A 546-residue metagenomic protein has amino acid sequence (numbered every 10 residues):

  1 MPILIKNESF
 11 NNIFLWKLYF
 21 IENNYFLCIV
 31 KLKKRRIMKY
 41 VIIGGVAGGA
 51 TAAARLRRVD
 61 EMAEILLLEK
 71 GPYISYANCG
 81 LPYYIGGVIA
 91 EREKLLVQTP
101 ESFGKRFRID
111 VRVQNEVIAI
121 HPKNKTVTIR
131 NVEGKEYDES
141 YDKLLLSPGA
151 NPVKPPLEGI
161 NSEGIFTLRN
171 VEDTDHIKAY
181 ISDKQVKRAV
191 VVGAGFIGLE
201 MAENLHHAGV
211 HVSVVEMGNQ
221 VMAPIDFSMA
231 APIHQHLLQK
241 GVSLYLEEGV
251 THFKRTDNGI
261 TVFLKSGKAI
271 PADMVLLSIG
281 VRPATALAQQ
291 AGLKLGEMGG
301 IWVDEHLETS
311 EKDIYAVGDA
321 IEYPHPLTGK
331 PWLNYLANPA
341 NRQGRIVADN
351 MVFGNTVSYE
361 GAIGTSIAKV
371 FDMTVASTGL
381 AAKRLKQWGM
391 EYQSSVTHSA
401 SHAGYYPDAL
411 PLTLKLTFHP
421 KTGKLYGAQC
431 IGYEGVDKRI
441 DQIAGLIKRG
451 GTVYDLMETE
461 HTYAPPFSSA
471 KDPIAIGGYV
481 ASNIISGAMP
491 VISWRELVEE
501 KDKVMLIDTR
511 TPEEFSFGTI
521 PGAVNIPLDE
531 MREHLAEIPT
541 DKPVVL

Functional and structural regions predicted by a protein language model:
R36-M38, G45, R58, A320-E434 (+3 more regions): Mid-to-C-terminal Rossmann-like scaffold of FAD/NAD(P)H-dependent oxidoreductases
I37-Q114, V153, A202-I225, A362-T365 (+3 more regions): Beta1-alpha1 glycine-rich phosphate/pyrophosphate-binding loop at the start of Rossmann-like nucleotide-binding domains
M62-E64, R106, R112-N131, D138-E139 (+1 more regions): A Rossmann-like FAD-binding core segment of flavoenzymes
L96, R188-A189, F196-F253, N334-A340 (+2 more regions): Rossmann-like dinucleotide-binding cores of NAD(P)H-dependent redox enzymes
E139-G149, P271-G280, G344, G423: Short hydrophobic core segments
L146-A208, S243, E297, V303-E305 (+1 more regions): Glycine-rich dinucleotide-binding loop and its adjacent helix/turn
N161-Q185, F263, K268-D349, Q442 (+1 more regions): FAD-site-proximal beta/loop scaffold in flavoenzymes
R532-L546: Catalytic cysteine-centered active loop of the rhodanese-like fold, especially the PTP/DSP P-loop
